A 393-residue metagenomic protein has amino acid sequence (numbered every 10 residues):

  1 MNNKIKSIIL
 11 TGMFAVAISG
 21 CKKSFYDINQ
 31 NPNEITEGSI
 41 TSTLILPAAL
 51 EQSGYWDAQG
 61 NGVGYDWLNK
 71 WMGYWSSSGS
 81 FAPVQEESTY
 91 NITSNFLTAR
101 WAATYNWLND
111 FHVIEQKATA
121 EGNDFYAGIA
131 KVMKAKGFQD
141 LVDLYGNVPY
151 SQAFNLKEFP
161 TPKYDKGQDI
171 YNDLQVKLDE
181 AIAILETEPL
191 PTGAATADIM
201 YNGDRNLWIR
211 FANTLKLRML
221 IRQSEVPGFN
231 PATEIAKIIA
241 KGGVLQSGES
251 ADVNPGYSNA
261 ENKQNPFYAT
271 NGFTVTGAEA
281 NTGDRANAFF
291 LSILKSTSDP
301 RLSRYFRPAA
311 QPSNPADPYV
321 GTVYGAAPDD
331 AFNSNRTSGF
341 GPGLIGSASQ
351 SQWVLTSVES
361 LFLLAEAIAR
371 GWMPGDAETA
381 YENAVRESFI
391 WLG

Functional and structural regions predicted by a protein language model:
M1-Q30: Bacterial Sec-dependent N-terminal signal peptides
I9-T11, S42, K295: A generic structural signal for short, non-catalytic loop/turn and secondary-structure boundary residues
L10, I18, A58-G62, W71 (+4 more regions): Intrinsically disordered, low-complexity segments enriched in small/polar residues
F14-V16, P32-N33, A58, G228 (+1 more regions): Alpha-helical transmembrane segments and their juxtamembrane interfaces
C21-G73, N95, V113, T119-A120: Membrane-proximal, proline-rich intrinsically disordered regions
S39-I40, S78-G393: Structured, solvent-exposed acidic/aromatic patches
